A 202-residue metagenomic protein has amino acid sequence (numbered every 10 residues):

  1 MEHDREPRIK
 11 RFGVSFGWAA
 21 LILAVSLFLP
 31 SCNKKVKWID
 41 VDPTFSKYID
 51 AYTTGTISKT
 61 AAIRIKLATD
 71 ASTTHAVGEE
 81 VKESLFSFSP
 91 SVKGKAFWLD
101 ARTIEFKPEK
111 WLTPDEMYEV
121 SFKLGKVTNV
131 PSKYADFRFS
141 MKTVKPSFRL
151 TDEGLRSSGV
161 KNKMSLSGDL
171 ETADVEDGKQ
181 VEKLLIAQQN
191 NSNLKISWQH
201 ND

Functional and structural regions predicted by a protein language model:
M1-V14: N-terminal secretory signal peptides that target proteins for export/translocation
W18-F28: Bacterial N-terminal signal peptides
C32-D202: Acidic, low-complexity Ser/Thr/Gly/Pro-rich repeat segments typical of extracellular/periplasmic and surface-exposed
